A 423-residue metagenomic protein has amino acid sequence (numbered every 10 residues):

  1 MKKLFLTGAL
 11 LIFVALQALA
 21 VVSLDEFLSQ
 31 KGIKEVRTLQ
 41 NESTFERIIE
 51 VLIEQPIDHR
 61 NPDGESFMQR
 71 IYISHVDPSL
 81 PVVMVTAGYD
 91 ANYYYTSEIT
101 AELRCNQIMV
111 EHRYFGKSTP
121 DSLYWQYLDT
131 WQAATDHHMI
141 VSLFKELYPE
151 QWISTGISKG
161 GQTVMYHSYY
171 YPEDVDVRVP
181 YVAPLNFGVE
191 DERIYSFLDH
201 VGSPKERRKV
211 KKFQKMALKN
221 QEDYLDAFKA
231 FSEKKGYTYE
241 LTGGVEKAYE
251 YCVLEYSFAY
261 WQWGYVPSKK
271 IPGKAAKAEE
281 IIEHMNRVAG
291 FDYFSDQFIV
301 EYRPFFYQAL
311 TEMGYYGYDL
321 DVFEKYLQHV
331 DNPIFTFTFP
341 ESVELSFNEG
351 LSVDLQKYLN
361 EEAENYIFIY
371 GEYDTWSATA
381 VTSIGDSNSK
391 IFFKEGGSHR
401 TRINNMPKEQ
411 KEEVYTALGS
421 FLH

Functional and structural regions predicted by a protein language model:
M1-S23, L198-E206: Bacterial Sec-dependent N-terminal signal peptides
L19-N106, P407-E409, T416, S420-H423: Catalytic-loop region of hydrolases
T100-T119: Conserved alpha/beta-hydrolase
Y127-E146: Alpha/beta-hydrolase active-site loop
Y148-S158: Alpha/beta-hydrolase fold nucleophile elbow
G156-Y166: Glycine-rich nucleophile elbow surrounding the catalytic serine of serine-hydrolase chemistry
Y166-F305: Alpha/beta-hydrolase
Y260-H423: C-terminal subdomain of alpha/beta-hydrolase-fold enzymes, centered on the catalytic histidine and its supporting
